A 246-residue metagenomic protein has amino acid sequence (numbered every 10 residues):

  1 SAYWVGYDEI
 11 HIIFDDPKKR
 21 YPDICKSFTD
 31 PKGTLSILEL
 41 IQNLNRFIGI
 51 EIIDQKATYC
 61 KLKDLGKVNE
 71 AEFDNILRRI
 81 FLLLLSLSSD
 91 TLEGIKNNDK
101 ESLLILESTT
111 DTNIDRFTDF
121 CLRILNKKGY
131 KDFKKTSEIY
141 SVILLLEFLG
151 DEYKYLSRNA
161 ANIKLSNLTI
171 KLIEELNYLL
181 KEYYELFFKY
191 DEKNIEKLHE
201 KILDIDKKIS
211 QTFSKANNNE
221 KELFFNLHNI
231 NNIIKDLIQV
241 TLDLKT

Functional and structural regions predicted by a protein language model:
S1-T246: Cytosolic, long alpha-helical scaffolding segments
